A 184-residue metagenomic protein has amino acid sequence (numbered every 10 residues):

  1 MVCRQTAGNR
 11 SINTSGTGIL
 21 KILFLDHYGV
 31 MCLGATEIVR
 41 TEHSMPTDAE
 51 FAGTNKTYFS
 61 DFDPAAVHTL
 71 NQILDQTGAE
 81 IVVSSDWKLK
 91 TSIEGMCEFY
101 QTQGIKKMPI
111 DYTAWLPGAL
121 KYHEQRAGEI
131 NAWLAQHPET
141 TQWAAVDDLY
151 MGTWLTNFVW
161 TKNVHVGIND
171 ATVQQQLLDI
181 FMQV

Functional and structural regions predicted by a protein language model:
M1-L25, A35: Non-catalytic pre-domain segments flanking phosphatase-related domains
A7, S15-T17, A52, M151 (+1 more regions): Feature targets compositionally biased, intrinsically disordered low-complexity regions with long contiguous runs
N9, H68, I130-A132: A generic local structural motif
S15, I73, A135-Q136: A general structural signal for short secondary-structure junctions and capping/turn motifs
G18-L20, G78-E80, T140-Q142: A general structural motif
I22-G118: Alpha-helical substrate-recognition element adjacent to the catalytic core
E94-V184: C-terminal cap/substrate-recognition subdomain and adjoining C-terminal extension of metal-dependent phosphatase-like
